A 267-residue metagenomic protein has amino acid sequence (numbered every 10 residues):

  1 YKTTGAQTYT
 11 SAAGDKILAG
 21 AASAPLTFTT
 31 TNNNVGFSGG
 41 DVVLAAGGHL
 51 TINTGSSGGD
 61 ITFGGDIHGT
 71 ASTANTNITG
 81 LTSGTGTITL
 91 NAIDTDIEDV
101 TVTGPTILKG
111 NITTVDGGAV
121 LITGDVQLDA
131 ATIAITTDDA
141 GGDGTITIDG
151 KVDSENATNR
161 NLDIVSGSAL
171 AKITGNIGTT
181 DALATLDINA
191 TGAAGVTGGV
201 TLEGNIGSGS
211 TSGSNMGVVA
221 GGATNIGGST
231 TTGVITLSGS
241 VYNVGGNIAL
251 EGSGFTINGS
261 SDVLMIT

Functional and structural regions predicted by a protein language model:
Y1-T267: Extracellular lectin-like interaction modules
